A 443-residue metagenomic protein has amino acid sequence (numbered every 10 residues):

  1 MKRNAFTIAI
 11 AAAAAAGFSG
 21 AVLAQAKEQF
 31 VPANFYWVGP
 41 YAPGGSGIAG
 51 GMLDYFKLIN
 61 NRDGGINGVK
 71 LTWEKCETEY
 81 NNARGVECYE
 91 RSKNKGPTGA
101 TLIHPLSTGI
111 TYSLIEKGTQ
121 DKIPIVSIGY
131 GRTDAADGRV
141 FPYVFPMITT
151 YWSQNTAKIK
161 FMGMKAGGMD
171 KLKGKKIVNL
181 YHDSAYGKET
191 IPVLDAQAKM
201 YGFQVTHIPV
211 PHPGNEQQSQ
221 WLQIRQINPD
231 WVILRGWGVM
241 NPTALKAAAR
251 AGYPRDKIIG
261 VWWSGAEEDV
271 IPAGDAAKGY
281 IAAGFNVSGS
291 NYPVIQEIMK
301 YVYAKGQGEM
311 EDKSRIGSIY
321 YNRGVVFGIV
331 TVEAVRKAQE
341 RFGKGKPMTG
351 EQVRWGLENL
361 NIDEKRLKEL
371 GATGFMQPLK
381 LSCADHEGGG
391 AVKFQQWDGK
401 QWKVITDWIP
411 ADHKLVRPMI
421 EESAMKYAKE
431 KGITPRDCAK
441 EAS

Functional and structural regions predicted by a protein language model:
F18-A24: Sec/Tat signal peptide C-region and signal peptidase I cleavage site
Q29-L53, C76-A83, S107, L180-E189 (+1 more regions): Extracytoplasmic "Venus flytrap"
F30, P43-G50, R62-G138, M147 (+2 more regions): Beta-alpha junction/loop-to-helix N-cap segments that form part of ligand/metal-binding clefts
T78, I125-S127, G131-A136, P213 (+2 more regions): Venus flytrap/periplasmic-binding-protein-like
R84, N94, T133-D134, P142-G252 (+1 more regions): Extracellular/periplasmic Venus flytrap/periplasmic-binding protein
S92-S107, P124-I128, K176-Y181, N228-G238 (+3 more regions): Periplasmic-binding protein-like
A248-G328, I409: Extracellular/periplasmic periplasmic-binding protein-like sensory domains
E309-Y321, V332-D407, S443: Segments of small-molecule ligand-sensing domains
